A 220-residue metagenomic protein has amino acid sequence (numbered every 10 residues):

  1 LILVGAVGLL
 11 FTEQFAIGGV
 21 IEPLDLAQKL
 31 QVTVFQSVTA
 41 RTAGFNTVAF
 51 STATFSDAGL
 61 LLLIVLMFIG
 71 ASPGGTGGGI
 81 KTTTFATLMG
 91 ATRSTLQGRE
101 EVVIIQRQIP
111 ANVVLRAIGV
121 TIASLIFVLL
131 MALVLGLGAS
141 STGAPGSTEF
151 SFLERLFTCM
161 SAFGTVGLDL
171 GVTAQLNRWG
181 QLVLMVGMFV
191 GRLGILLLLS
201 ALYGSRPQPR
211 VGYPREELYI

Functional and structural regions predicted by a protein language model:
L1-I220: Membrane-proximal intracellular helices of multi-pass ion channels
